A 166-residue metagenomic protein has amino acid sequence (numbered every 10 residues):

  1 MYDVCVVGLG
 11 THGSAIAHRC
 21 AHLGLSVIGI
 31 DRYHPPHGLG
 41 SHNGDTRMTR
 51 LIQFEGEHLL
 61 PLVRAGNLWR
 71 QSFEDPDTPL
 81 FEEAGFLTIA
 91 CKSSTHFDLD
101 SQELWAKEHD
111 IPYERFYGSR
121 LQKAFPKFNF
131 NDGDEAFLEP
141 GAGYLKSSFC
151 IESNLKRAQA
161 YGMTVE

Functional and structural regions predicted by a protein language model:
M1-H12, I28: Beta1/beta-strand and adjacent pyrophosphate-binding region of the FAD-binding site in flavoprotein oxidoreductases
S14-H18, E152: Short, hydrophobic alpha-helix immediately C-terminal to the catalytic nucleophile
A17, A21, R157: Gly/Ala-rich phosphate-binding loop of Rossmann-like dinucleotide-binding domains, activating on the conserved
A21-H42: Glycine-rich FAD pyrophosphate-binding loop
L39-T46, F128-N129: Short, flexible, mixed-charge acidic loops at enzyme active sites
D45-A124: Dinucleotide-binding Rossmann-like beta1-alpha1 core, especially the glycine-rich loop that anchors the ADP
L138-E166: Helical element adjacent to the flavin cofactor pocket in flavoenzyme catalytic cores
